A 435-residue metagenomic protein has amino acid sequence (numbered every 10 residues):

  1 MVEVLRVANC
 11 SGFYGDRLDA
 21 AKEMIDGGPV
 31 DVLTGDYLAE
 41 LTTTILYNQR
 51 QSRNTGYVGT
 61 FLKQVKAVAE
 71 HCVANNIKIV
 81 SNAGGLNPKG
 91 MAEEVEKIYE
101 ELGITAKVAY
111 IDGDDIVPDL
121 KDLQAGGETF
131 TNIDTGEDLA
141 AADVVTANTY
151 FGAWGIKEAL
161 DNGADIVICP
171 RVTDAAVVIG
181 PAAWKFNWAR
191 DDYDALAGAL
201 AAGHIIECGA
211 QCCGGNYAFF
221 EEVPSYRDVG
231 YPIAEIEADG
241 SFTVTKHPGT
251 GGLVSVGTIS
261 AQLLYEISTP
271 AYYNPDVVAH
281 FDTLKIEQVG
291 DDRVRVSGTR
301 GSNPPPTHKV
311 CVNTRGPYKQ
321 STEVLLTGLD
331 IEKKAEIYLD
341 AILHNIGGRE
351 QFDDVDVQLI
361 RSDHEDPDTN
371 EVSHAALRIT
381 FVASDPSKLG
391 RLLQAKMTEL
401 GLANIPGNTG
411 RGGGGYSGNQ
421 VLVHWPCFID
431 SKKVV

Functional and structural regions predicted by a protein language model:
M1-E23: N-terminal amphipathic/basic leader segments beginning at the initiator methionine
V2-E3, L38-N54, V73, I116-A142: Gly-rich Lys/Arg/Thr-decorated short loops/hinges at beta-loop-alpha junctions or inter-strand turns that position
F13-Y14, A39-L41, A83-M91, R171-V177 (+1 more regions): Gly/Ser/Thr-rich loops at beta-strand to alpha-helix junctions that form or flank small-molecule/cofactor-binding
Q51-G56, N87, E93-L102, A125-F130 (+1 more regions): A glycine- and small-aliphatic-rich helix-loop capping segment at beta-alpha/alpha-beta transitions that lines
E100-I116, I179-F220, P224: Catalytic or ion-translocation cores adjacent to nucleophile or general acid/base/metal-coordination motifs in diverse
L102, A106-G113, V117, K121-C169: Active-site cavity-forming subdomains of large catalytic enzyme subunits
L196-R295: A conserved active-site cap/scaffold subdomain adjacent to cofactor or substrate pockets
K285, G298-V435: C-terminal non-catalytic interaction/assembly regions of soluble proteins
